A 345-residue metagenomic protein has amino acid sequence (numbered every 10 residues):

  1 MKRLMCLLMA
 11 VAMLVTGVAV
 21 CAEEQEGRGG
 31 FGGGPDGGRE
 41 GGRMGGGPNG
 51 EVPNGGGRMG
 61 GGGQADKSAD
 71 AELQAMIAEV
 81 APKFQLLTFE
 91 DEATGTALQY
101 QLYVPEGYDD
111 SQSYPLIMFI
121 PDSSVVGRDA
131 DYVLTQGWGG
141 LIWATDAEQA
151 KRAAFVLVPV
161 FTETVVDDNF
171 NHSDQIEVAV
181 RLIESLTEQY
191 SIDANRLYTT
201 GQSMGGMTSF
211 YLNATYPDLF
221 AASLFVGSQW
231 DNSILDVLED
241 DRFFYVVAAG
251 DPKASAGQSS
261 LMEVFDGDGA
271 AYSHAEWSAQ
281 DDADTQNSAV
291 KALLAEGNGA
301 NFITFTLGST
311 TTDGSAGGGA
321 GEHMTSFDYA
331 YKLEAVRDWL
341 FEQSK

Functional and structural regions predicted by a protein language model:
M1-L8: Positively charged n-region of N-terminal signal peptides that target proteins for export
E23-L116, T200, M207, S273-Q280: A domain-start/cap signature at the N-terminus of enzymes
Q101, L116-I120, F155-V160, R196-G201 (+5 more regions): Structural recognition of the beta-strand scaffold that forms the well-ordered cores of secreted hydrolase catalytic
G107-Y108, Q112, V166-S203: Gly/Ser-rich "nucleophile elbow"/oxyanion-hole loop immediately N-terminal to the catalytic nucleophile in hydrolases
L116, I120-V180: Active-site machinery of serine-nucleophile hydrolases
E188-Q189, N195-E239: Primarily recognizes the serine-hydrolase "nucleophile elbow" in alpha/beta-hydrolase and SGNH/GDSL folds
F244-V246, G250-K253, A271-K345: C-terminal catalytic histidine-bearing segment of alpha/beta-hydrolase fold enzymes
